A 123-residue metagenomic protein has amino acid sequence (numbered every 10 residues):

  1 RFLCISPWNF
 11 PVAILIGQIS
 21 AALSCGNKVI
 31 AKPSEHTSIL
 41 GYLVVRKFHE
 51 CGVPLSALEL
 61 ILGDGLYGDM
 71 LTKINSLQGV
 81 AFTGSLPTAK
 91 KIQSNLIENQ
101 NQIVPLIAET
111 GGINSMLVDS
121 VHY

Functional and structural regions predicted by a protein language model:
R1-Y123: Rossmann-like NAD(P) dinucleotide-binding subdomain of oxidoreductase/dehydrogenase enzymes
